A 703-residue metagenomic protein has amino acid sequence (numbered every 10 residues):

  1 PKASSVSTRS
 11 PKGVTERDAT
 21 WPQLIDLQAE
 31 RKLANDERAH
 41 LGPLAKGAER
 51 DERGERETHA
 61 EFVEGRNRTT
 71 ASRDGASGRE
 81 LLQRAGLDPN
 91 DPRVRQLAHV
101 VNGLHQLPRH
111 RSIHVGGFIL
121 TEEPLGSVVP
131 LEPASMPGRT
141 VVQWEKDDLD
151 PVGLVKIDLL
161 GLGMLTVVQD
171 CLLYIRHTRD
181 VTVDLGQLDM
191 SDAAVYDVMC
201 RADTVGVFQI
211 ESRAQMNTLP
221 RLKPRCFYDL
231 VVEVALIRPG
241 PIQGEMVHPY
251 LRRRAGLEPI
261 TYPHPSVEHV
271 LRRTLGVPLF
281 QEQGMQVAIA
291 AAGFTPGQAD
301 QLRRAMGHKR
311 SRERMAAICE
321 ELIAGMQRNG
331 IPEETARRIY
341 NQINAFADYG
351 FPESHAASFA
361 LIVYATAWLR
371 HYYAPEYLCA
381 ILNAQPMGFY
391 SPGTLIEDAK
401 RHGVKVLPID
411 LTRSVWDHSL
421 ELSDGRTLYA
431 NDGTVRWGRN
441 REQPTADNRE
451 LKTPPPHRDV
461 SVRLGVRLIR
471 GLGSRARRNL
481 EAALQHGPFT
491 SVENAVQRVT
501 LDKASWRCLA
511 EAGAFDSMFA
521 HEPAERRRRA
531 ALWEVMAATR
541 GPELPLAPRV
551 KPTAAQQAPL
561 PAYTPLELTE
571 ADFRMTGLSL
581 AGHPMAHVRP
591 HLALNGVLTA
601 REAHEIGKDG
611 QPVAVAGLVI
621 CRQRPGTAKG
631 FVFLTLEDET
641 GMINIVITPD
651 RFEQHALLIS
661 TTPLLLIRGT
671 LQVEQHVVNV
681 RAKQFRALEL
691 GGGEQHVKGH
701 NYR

Functional and structural regions predicted by a protein language model:
P1-R703: Noncatalytic, beta-rich nucleic-acid-contacting surfaces in large DNA/RNA-processing enzymes
